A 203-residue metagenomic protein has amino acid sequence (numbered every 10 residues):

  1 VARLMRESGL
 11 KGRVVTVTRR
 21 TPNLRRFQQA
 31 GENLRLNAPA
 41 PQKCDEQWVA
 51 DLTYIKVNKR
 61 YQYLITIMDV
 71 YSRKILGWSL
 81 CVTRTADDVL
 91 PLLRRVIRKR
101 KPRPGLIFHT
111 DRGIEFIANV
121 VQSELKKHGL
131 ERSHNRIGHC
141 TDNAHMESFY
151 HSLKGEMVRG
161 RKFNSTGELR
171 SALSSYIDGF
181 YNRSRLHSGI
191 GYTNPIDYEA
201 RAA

Functional and structural regions predicted by a protein language model:
V1, M5, R35, D51 (+11 more regions): Mobile genetic element proteins and their domesticated derivatives, centered on retroelements and DNA transposons
V1-C44, H139, N194-A203: Basic, flexible linker segments flanking DNA-binding modules in nucleic acid-interacting mobile-element proteins
V14-R20, I107-R112, K126-H145, R161-N164: RNase H-like polynucleotidyl transferase catalytic core
G31, D45-E46, L64, T85 (+6 more regions): Hydrophobic (often cysteine-bearing) scaffold residues that line and stabilize catalytic clefts of nucleotide/cofactor
P41-L76, V82-R84: An active-site-proximal beta-strand-loop segment
R60, S79-P102: Active-site beta-loop-alpha junctions of metal-dependent nucleic acid enzymes, especially the RNase H-like/DDE
K74, V82, R94-I97, S123 (+1 more regions): Retroviral integrase
N119, K126-L130, S152-A203: C-terminal domain-tail junction helix/linker
